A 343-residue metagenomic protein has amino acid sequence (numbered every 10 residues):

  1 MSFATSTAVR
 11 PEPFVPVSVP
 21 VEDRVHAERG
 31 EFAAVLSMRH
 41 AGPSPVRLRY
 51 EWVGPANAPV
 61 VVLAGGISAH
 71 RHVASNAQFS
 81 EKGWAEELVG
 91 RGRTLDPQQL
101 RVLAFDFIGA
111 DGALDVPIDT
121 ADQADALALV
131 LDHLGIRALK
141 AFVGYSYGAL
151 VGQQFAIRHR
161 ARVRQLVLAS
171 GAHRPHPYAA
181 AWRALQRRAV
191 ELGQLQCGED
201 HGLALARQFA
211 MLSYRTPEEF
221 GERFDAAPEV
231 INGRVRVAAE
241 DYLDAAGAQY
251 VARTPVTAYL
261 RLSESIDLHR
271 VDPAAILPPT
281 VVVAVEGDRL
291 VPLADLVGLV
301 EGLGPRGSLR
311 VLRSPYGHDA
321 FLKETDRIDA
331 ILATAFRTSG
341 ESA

Functional and structural regions predicted by a protein language model:
D23, R187-P278: Alpha/beta-hydrolase
E51-A110: N-terminal cap/lid subdomain of alpha/beta-hydrolase-fold enzymes
A121-K140: Conserved acidic catalytic loop of the alpha/beta-hydrolase fold
L139-P177: Conserved hydrolase catalytic core segment
V167-Q196: Flexible "cap/lid" loop of the alpha/beta hydrolase fold
V282-G287: Conserved strand-to-loop "acid loop" that flanks and positions the catalytic carboxylate
R289-D295: Conserved alpha/beta-hydrolase "acid-adjacent" motif
G298, R306-A343: Catalytic active-site module of serine/aspartate enzymes centered on a nucleophile-bearing elbow/loop
